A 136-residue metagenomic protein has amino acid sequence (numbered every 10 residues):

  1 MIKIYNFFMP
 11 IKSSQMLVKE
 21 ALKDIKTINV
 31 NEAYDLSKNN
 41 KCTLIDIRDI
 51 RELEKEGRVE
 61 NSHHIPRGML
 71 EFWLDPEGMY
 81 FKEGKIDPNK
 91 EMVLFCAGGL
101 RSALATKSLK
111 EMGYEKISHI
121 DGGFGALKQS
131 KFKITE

Functional and structural regions predicted by a protein language model:
I2-C42, I50-E91, L100-E136: Rhodanese-like catalytic fold shared by cysteine-dependent sulfurtransferases and DSP/PTP-type phosphatases
I45: Active-site flanking residues adjacent to catalytic metal/cofactor-binding acidic residues
F95: Short, surface-exposed ligand- or partner-binding patches at beta-edge/loop junctions that are enriched in aromatics
